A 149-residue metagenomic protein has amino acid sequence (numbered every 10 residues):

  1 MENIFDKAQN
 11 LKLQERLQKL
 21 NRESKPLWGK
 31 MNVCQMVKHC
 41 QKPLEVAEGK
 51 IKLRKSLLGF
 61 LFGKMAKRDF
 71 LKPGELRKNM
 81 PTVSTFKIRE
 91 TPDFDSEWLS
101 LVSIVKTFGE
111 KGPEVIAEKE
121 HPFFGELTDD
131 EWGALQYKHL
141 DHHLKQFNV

Functional and structural regions predicted by a protein language model:
M1, S24-K25, K87-P92, T128-D130: Active-site rim elements
M1-N3, E45, D95: Domain-scale detector for complete catalytic domains at protein termini or as standalone homologs
M1-Q35, H39: Long, hydrophobic N-terminal alpha-helical segment
E2-F5, L101, V149: Metal-centered catalytic cores of metalloenzymes
D6-K7, S103-I104, Y137: Membrane-proximal intrinsically disordered regions of secretory-pathway and membrane-system proteins
N10-L13, G112-K119: Short alpha-helical hairpin
E23-L71, E118-V149: Short, contiguous alpha-helical
F70-V115: Acidic/histidine-rich alpha-helical segments that form the ligand environment of transition-metal centers
